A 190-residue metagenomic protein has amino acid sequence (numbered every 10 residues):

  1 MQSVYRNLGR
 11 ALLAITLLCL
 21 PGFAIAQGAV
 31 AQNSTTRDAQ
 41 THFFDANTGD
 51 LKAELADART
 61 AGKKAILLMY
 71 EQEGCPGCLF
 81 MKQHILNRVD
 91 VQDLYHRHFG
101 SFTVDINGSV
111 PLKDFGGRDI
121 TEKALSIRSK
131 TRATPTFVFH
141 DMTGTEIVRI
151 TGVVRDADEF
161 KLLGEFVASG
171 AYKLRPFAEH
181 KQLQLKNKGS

Functional and structural regions predicted by a protein language model:
M1-N7: N-terminal secretory signal peptides that target proteins for export/translocation
A11-A24: Bacterial N-terminal signal peptides
A46-I66, Y95: A short beta-strand-turn-helix
A46-N47, Y70, V91-I120: Thiol-based oxidoreductase modules, predominantly thioredoxin-like and allied folds used for disulfide exchange
A61-C75, S101: Short active-site neighborhood of thiol/selenol oxidoreductases, capturing the structured segment around
C75-L79, F137: The canonical Cys-X-X-Cys-His
L79-L94: Typically the conserved alpha-helix immediately C-terminal to a functionally engaged Cys/Sec in thioredoxin-like
I127-K173: Non-catalytic, surface beta->alpha helical segment in thiol-disulfide oxidoreductase systems
